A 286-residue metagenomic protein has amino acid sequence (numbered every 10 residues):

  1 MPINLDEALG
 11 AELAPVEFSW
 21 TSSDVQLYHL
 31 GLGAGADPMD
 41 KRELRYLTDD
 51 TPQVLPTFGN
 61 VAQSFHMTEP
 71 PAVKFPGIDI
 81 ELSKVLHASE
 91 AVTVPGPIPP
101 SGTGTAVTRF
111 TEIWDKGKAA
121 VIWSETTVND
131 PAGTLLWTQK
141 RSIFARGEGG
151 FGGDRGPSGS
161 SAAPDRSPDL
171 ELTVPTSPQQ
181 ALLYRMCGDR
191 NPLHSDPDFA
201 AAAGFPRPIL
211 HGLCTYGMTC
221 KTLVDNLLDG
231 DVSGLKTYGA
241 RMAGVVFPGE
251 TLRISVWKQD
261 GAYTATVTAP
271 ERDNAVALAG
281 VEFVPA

Functional and structural regions predicted by a protein language model:
M1-A14, T68, V85-L172, V246-G249 (+1 more regions): HotDog/MaoC-like acyl-thioester-processing domains
M1-T103, E282: Hydrophobic, proline/glycine-rich low-complexity stretches
P2-L47, S161-T215, T222-D225: A contiguous, surface-exposed recognition patch within enzymatic or periplasmic domains that forms
E12, E17-S19, E43-Y46, V54-T57 (+13 more regions): Residue-level preference for alpha-helix termini and adjacent loops
T21, F65-A72, G104, S142-G147 (+1 more regions): Phosphate-binding glycine-rich loops and adjacent basic patches that engage nucleotide phosphates, nucleic-acid
H29, G33, G59-Q63, R109 (+4 more regions): Residue-level recognition of well-ordered secondary-structure positions
D198-G280, A286: Catalytic-pocket segment enriched in acidic/His residues
